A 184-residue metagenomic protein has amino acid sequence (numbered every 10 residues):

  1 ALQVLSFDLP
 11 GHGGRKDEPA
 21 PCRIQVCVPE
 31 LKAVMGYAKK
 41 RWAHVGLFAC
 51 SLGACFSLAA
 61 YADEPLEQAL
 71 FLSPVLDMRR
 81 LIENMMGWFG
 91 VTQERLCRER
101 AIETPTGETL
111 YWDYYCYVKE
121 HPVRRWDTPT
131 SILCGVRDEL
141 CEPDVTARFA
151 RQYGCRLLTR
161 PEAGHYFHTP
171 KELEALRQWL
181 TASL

Functional and structural regions predicted by a protein language model:
A1-D17: Conserved alpha/beta-hydrolase
D8, S51, V136: Nucleotide-sugar donor-binding loop of glycosyltransferases
H12-R41: Catalytic nucleophile-loop/oxyanion-hole region of alpha/beta-hydrolase and closely related hydrolase-like folds
V26-E30, L110, E172: Soluble or luminal CAZymes and related metallo-dependent hydrolases
H44, P65-R148, Q152-T159, G164-F167 (+1 more regions): The alpha/beta-hydrolase serine catalytic core
A49-S57: Gly/Ala-rich beta-loop-alpha elbow adjacent to hydrolase catalytic centers
A60-Y61: Aromatic pocket-lining residues of Rossmann-like dinucleotide-binding sites
